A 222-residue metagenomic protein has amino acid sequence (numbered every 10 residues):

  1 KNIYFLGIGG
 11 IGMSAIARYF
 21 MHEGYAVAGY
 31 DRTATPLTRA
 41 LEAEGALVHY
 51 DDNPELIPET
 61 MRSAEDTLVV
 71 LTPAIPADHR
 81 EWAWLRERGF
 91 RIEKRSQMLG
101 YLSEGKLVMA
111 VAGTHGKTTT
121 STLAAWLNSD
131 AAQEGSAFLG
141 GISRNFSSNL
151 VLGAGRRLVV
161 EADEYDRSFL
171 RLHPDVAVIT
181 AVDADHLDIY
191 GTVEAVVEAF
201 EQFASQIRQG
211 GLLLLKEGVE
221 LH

Functional and structural regions predicted by a protein language model:
K1-H49, S63-V69, E87-F90, E201: ATP-dependent carboxylate-amine ligase
Y19, E42, L56-M61, P73-H222: Phosphate-binding loop of NTP-binding sites
A46-N53, A162: N-terminal glycine-rich dinucleotide-binding loop that anchors FAD/FMN and/or NAD(P) in oxidoreductases
